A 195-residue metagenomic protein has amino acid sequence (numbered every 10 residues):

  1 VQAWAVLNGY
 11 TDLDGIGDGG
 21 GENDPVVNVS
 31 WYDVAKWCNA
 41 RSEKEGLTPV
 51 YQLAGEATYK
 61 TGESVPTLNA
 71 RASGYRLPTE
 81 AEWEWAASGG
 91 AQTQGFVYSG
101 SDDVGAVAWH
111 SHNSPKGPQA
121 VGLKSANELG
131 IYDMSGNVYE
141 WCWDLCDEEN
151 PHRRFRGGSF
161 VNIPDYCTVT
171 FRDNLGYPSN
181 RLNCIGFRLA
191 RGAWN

Functional and structural regions predicted by a protein language model:
V1-L13, N39-P49, G90, N195: Short capping motifs at secondary-structure boundaries
L7-D18, T61-E63: A short alpha-helix capping/helix-coil boundary motif
D18-V26: Surface-exposed aromatic
G20, W31-L175, N183: Functional-site microenvironments in short loops/helix caps that host divalent-cation chemistry
R181-N195: Short, structured beta-strand segments at or near domain termini in extracellular proteins/domains
